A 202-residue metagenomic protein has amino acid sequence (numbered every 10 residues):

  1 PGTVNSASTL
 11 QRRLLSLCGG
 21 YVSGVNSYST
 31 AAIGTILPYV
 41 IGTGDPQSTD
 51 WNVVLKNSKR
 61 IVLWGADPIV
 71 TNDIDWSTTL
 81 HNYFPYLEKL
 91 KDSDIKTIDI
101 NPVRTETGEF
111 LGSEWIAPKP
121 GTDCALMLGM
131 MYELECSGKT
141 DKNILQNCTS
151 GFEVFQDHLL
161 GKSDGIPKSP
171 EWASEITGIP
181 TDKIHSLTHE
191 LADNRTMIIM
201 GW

Functional and structural regions predicted by a protein language model:
P1-W202: Catalytic alpha/large subunits of respiratory electron-transfer oxidoreductases, centered on bis-MGD molybdoenzymes
